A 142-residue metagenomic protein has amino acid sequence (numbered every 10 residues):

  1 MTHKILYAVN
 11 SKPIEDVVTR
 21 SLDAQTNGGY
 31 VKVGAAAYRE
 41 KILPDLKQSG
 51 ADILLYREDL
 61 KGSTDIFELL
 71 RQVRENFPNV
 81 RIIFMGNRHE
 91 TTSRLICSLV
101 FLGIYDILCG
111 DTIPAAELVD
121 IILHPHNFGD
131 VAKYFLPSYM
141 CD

Functional and structural regions predicted by a protein language model:
M1-C141: Long, basic/Gly/Ser/Thr-rich N-terminal segments that mediate initial subcellular attachment or targeting
